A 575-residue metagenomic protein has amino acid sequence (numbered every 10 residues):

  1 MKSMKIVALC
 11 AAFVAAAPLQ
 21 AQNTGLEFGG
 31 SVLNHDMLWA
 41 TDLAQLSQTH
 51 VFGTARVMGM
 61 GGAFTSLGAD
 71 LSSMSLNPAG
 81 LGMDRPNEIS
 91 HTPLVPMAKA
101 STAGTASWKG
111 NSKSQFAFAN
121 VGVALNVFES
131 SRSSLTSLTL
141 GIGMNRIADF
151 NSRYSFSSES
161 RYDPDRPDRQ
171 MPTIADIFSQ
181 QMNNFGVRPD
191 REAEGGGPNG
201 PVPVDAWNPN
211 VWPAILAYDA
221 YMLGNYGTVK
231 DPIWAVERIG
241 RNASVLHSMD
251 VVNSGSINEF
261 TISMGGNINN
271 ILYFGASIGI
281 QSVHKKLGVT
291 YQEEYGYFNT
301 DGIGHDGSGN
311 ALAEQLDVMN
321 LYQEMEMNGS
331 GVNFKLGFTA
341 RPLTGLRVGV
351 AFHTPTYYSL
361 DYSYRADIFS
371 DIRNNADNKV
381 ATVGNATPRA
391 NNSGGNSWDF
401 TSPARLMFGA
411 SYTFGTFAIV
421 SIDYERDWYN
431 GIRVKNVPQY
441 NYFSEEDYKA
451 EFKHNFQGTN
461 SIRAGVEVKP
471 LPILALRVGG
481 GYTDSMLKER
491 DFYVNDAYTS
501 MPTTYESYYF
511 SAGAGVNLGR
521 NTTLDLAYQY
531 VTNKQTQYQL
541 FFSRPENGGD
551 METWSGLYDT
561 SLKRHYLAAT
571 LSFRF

Functional and structural regions predicted by a protein language model:
M1-G25, F575: Bacterial Sec-dependent N-terminal signal peptides
Q22-F52, M58, N126-F575: Outer-membrane beta-barrel porins/channels
N23-S31, S66-S75: Short charge-dense sequence patches
A55, L67-L76, L81-R161, N258: Outer-membrane beta-barrel translocator/receptor signature
